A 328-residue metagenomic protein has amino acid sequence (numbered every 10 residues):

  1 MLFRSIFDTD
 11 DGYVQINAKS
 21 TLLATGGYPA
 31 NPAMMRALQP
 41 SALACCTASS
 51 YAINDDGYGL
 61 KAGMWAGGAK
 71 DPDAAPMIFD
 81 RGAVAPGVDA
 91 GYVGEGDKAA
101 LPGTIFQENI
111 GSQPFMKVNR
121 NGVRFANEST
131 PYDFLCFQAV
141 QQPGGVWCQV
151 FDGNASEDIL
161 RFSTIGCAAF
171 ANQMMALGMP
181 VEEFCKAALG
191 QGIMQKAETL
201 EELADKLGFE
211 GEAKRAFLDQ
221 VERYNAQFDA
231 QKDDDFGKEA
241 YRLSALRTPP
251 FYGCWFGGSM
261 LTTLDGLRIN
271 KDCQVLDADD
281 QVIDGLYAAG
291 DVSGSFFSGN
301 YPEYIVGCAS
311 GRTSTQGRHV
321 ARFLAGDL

Functional and structural regions predicted by a protein language model:
M1-L2: Short, small-residue-biased leader/transition segments that mark boundaries at the very start of proteins
T9, Q15-G87, C136, Y304-V306 (+1 more regions): Glycine-rich loop(s) and the adjacent beta-strand/alpha-helix scaffold that form part
D10-G12, T21-L23, G27-P29, N121-R124 (+7 more regions): Short, glycine-/Ser/Thr-/acidic-enriched flexible segments
A42-A48, K98-G103, C185-A188, N300-A309: Short beta-alpha connecting loops at secondary-structure transitions that line or flank enzyme active sites
L60-E212: An anion/pyrophosphate-binding glycine-rich loop and adjacent beta-alpha core in soluble alpha-beta enzymes
F79-A83, T130-C136, G258-L264, V292-S310: Glycine-rich phosphate/pyrophosphate-binding beta-alpha loops
T199, E210-N300: A glycine-rich dinucleotide-binding beta-alpha-beta segment and adjacent secondary-structure elements that constitute
